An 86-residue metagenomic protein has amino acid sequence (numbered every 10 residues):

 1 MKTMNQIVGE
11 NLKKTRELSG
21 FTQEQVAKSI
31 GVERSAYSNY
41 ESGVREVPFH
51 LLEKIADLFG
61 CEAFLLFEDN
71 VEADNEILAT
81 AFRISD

Functional and structural regions predicted by a protein language model:
M1-L18: A short, Lys/Arg-rich alpha-helix, primarily the initiator
E10, G20-F21, V47-H50: Residue-level signal for the short linker/turn that defines the boundary of a DNA-recognition helix
E10, K14, K28, N39 (+1 more regions): DNA-binding alpha-helical recognition surfaces that contact promoter or target DNA
G20-S42, K54: Short alpha-helical DNA-recognition segment
E33, V44, N70-D74: The DNA-recognition helices of helix-turn-helix-type DNA-binding domains
S38, F64, E72: Nucleotide phosphate-binding site architecture
H50-L65: DNA major-groove recognition helix of helix-turn-helix/homeodomain DNA-binding modules
F67-D86: Short, charged recognition helix plus adjacent turn of helix-turn-helix-like nucleic-acid-binding domains
